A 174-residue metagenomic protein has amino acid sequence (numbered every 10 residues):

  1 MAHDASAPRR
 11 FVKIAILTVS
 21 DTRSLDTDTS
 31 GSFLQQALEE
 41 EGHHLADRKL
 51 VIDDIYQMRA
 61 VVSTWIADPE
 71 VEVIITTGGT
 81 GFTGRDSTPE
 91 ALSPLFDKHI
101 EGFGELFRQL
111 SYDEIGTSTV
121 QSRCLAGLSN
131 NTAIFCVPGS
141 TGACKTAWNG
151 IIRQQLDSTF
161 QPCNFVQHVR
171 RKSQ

Functional and structural regions predicted by a protein language model:
M1-Q174: Non-catalytic beta/alpha edge segments that cap or flank active sites
